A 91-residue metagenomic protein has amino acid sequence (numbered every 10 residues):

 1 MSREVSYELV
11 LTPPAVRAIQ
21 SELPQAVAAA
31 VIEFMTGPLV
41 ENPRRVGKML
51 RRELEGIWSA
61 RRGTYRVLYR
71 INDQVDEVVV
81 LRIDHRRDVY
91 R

Functional and structural regions predicted by a protein language model:
M1-V10, R17, A26-A29, R44 (+2 more regions): Enriched for short, Lys/Arg-rich terminal
P14-A15, T36: A short alpha-helix capping/helix-coil boundary motif
T36-A60: A short, surface-exposed loop/turn module that caps and links secondary-structure elements
